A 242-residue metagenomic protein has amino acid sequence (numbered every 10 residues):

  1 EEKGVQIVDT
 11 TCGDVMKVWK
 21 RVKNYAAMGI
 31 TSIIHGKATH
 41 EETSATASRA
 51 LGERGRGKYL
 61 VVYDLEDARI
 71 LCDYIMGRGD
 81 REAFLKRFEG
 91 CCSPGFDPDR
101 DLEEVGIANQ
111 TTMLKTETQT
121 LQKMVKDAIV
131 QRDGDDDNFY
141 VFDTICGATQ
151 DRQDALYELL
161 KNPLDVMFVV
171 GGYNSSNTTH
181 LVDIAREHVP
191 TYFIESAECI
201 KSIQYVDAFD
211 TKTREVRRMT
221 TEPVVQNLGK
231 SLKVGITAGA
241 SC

Functional and structural regions predicted by a protein language model:
E1-S241: The feature marks the mature, well-folded catalytic cores of soluble enzymes
